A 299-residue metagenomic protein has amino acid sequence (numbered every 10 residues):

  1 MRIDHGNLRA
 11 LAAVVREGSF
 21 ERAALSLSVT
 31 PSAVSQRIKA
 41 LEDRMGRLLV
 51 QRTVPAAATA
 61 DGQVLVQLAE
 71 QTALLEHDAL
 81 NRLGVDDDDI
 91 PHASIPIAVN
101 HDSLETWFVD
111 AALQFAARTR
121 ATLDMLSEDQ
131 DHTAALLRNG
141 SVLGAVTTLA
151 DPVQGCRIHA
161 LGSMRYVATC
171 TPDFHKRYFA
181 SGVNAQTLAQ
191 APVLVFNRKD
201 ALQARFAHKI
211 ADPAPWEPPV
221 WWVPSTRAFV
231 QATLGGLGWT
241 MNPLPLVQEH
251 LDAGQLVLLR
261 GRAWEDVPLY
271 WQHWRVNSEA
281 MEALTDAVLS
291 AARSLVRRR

Functional and structural regions predicted by a protein language model:
L11, A23, T59-G62, G236: Hydrophobic two-helix hairpin corresponding to the core of helix-turn-helix DNA-binding domains
A12-S28: Short helix-boundary/capping micro-motifs
E42-A60: A short LG(V/I)-centered, amphipathic sequence patch enriched for acidic residue(s) preceding the LG motif
R44-M45, L65-D89, V288: Alpha-helical linker/hinge and terminal dimerization helices associated with HTH transcriptional regulators
P91-Q154: Central regulatory/effector-binding core of bacterial HTH transcription factors
H132, P213-L258: Hydrophobic hinge/microswitch elements
A189-A214: Secondary-structure junction motif
G261-R299: A late-sequence structural motif
